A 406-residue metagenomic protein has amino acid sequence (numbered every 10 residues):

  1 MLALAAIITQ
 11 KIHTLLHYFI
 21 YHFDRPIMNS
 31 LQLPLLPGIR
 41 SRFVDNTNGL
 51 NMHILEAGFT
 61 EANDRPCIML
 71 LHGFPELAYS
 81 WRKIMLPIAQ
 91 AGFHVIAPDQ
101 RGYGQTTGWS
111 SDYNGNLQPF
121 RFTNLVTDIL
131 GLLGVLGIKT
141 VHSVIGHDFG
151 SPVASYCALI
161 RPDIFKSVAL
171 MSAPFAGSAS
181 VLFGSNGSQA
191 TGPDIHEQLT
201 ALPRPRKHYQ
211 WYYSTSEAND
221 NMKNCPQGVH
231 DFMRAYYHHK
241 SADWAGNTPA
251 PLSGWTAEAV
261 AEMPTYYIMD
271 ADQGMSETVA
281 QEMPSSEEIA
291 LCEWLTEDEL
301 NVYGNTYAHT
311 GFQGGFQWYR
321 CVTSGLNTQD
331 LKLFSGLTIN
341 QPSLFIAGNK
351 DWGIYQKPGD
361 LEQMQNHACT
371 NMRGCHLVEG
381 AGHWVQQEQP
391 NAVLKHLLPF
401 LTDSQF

Functional and structural regions predicted by a protein language model:
I8, I12-R42: An N-terminal hydrophobic leader/cap segment in hydrolases
N29-S41, M52, T60, C67 (+2 more regions): Flexible "cap/lid" subdomain of the alpha/beta-hydrolase fold that forms the substrate-access gate
S41, V95-A97, C375-L377: Conserved beta-strand scaffold positions in the cores of enzyme catalytic domains, especially in NTP/NDP-utilizing
T47-N51: Glycine-centered tight beta-turn/hairpin loop motif at sheet-sheet or coil-to-beta transitions
L55-W109, H147-F149: Conserved HGGG/HGGXW glycine-rich cap/lid loop of the alpha/beta-hydrolase fold
G73, R121, D148, E388-Q389: Active-site helix-initiating loop/hinge in glycosyltransferases
F74, A78-W81, F149, S155 (+3 more regions): Signature tryptophan residues that serve as conserved aromatic anchors
N371-F406: Catalytic active-site module of serine/aspartate enzymes centered on a nucleophile-bearing elbow/loop
